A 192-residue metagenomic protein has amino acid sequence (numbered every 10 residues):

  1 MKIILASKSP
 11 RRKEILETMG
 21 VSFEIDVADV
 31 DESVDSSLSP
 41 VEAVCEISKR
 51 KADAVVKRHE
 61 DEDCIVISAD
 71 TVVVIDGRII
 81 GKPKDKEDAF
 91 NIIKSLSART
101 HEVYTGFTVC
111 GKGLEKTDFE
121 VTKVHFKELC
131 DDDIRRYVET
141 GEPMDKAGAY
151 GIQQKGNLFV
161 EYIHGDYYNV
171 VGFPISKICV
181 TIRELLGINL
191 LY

Functional and structural regions predicted by a protein language model:
K2, S22-E24: Conserved beta-strand segments of alpha/beta enzyme cores
K2-I4, E17, S39-Y192: Anionic-ligand binding patches
K8, A28, K112: Cofactor-binding loop segments of dinucleotide-utilizing enzymes, especially the Rossmann-like FAD- and NAD(P)+-binding
S9-K13: Short, glycine/polar-rich helix-capping loops at beta-to-alpha or helix-loop-helix junctions that flank or form
I15-V21: A short, Lys/Arg-enriched amphipathic alpha-helix followed by its capping loop at the start of a domain
E24-S33: A short beta-strand-loop structural module common to alpha/beta enzyme folds
